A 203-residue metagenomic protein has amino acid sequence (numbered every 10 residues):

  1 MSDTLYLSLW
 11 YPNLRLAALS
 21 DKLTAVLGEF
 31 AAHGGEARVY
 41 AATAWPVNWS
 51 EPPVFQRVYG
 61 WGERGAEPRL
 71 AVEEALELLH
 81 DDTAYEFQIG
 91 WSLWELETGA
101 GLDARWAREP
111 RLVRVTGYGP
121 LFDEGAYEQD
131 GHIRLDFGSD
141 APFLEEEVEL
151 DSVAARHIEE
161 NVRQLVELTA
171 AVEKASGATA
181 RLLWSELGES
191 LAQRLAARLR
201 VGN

Functional and structural regions predicted by a protein language model:
M1-E51: Short, extreme N-terminal segment that most often corresponds to the first beta-strand
S2-T4, A84-E86, E128-H132: A general secondary-structure signal for short beta-strands and their flanking turns/coil in non-transmembrane regions
T4-S8, D103, R114-T116, H132-D136 (+1 more regions): Ordered hydrophobic segments in well-structured contexts
P12, L16-L19, W61, G65-R69 (+3 more regions): Intrinsic-disorder-associated interaction segments
T24, G28-A31, E63-A66, R163-V166 (+1 more regions): Generic structural signal for well-ordered, non-transmembrane alpha-helical segments in soluble/cytosolic regions
A32-V113: Short, intrinsically disordered low-complexity segments
W106-A126: Short amphipathic beta-strand and strand-loop transition segments with alternating hydrophobic
Y127-N203: Acidic, proline/glycine-rich low-complexity IDRs
